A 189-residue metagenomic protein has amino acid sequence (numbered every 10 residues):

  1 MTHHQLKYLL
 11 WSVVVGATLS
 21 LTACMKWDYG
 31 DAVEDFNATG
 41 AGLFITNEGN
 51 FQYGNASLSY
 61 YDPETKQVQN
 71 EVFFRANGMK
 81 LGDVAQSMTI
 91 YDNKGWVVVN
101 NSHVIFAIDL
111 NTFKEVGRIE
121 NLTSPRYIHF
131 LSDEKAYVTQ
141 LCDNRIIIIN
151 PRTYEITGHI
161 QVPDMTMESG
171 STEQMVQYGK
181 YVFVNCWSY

Functional and structural regions predicted by a protein language model:
T2-Q5, G16-L43: Bacterial Sec-dependent N-terminal signal peptides
M25, Y29, Q67-K80, T112-I119 (+1 more regions): A short beta-strand motif characteristic of beta-propeller blades
V33-T65: An edge-strand/N-cap motif at the start of beta-rich repeat modules
I45-Y53, V97-N101, V138-C142, V184-Y189: Conserved beta-strand positions in repeat-built beta-propeller and related beta-rich domains
G54, Y91-N93, N101-S102, S132 (+2 more regions): Short loop/turn segments that connect beta-strands within the blades of beta-propeller domains, predominantly WD40
L58-Y61, I108, I149: Hydrophobic/aromatic beta-strand positions that recur at structurally equivalent sites within the blades
M79-Y91, L122-E134, D164-Y181: Beta-rich, blade/repeat-based domains predominating in secreted/periplasmic proteins but also intracellular
V104-I105, N144-I146: Structural signal for beta-propeller blades
